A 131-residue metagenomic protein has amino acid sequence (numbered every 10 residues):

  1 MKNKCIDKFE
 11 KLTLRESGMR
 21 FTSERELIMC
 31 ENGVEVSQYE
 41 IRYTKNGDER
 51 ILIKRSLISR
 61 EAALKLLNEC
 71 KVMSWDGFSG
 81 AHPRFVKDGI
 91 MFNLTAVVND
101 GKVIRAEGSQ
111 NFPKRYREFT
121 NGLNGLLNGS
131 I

Functional and structural regions predicted by a protein language model:
M1-E24, R50-L52, S56-I131: Short, well-ordered, aromatic-rich surface patches in folded extracellular/luminal domains
R25-Y43: Short, flexible N-terminal segments of the mature chain
R42-N46, N111-F112: Short, surface-exposed beta-strand-loop junctions and turns on beta-sheet-rich folds
